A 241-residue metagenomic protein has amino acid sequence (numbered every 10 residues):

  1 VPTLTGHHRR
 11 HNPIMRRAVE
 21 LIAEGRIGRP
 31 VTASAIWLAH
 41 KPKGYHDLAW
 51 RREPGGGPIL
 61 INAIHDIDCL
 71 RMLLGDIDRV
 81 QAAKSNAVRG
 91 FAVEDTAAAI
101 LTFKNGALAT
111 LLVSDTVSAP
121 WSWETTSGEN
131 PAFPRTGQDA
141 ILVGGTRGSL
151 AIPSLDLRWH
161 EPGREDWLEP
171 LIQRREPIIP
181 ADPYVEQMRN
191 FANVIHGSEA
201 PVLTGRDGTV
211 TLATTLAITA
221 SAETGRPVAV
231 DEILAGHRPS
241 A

Functional and structural regions predicted by a protein language model:
P2-T5, R9-L101, G225: Predominantly a Rossmann-like dinucleotide-binding segment in NAD(P)-dependent oxidoreductases
P13, I61, Q138, P183-E186 (+1 more regions): Residue-level signal for the nucleotide or nucleotide-sugar donor/cofactor binding architecture
A39-K41, V117, G236: Feature marks short, surface-exposed loop/turn motifs that line or immediately flank catalytic pockets and channel
G56-P58, R175-I179, G197-V202: Active-site rim elements
H65-C69, P183, Q187-N190: Hydrophobic alpha-helical segments typical of transmembrane helices and their membrane-interface/capping positions
G90-E94, K104-E186: NAD(P)-dinucleotide binding in Rossmann-like oxidoreductases
A97-A99, D139-I141, G148, P201 (+1 more regions): Residue-level detector of beta-strand structural context in well-folded domains
P153, N190-A241: C-terminal helix-rich "cap/oligomerization" subdomain common to oxidoreductases
